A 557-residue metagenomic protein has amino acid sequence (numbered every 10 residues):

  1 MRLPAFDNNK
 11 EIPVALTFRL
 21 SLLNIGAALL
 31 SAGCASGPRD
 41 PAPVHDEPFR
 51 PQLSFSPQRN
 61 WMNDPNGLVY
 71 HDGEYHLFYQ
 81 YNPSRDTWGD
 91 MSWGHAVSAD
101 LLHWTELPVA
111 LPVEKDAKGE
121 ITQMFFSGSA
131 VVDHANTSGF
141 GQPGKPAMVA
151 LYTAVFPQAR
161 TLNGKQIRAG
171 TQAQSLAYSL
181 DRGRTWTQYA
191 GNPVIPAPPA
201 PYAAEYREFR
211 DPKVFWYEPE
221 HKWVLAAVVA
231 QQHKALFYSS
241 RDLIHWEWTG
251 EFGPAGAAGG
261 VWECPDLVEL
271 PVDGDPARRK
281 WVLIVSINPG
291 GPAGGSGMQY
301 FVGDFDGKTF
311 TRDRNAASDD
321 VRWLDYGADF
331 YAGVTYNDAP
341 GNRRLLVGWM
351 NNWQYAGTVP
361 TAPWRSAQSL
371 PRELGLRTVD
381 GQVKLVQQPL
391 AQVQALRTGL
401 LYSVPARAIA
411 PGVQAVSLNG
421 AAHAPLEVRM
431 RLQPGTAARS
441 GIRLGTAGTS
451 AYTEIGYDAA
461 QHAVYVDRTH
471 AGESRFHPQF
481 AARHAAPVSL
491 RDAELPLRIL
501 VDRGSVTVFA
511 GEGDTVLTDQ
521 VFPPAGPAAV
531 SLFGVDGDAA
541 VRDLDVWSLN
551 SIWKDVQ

Functional and structural regions predicted by a protein language model:
A5-F6: Short, low-complexity, intrinsically disordered N-terminal modules that encode targeting/processing signals
N9-L23: Bacterial N-terminal signal peptides that target proteins for export
S21-A32: Bacterial N-terminal signal peptides
A35-D211, W216-W262, P271-Y326, G348-P405 (+4 more regions): Beta-rich carbohydrate-recognition and catalytic domains
V268: Catalytic nucleophile-His microenvironment captured as a short glycine-rich beta-strand/loop that brackets
G274-P276, D304-Q557: Beta-rich accessory regions
